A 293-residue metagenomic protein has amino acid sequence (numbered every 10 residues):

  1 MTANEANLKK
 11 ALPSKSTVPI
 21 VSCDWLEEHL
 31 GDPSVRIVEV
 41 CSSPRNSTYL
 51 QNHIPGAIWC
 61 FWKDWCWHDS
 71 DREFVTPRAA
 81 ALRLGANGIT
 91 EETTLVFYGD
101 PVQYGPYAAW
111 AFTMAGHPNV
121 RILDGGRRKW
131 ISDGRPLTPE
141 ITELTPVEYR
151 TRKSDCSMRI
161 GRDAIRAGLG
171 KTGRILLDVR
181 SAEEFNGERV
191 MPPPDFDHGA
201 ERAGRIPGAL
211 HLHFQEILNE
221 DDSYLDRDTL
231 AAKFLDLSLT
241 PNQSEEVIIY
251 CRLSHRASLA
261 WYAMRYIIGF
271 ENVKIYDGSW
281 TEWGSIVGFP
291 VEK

Functional and structural regions predicted by a protein language model:
T2-T17, H68, F74-T172, E188-R189 (+4 more regions): Thiolate-centered catalytic microenvironments shared by cysteine-dependent enzyme domains
L8-E92, R166-S244, S285, F289-K293: Positively charged, proline/Ser/Thr-rich regional signature most characteristic of the Rhodanese/CDC25-like
E245-E246, T281: Long, compositionally biased interface segments
E271-K293: Extended hydrophobic/aromatic segments used for targeting, binding, or gating
